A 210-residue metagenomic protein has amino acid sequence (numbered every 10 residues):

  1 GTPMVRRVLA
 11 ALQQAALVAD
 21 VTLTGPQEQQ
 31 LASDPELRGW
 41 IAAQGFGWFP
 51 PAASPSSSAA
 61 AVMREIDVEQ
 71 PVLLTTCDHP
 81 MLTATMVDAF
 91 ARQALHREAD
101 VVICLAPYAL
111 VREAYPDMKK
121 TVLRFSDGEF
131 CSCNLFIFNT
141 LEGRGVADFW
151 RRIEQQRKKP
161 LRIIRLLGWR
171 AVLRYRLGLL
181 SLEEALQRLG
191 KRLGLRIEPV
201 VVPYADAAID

Functional and structural regions predicted by a protein language model:
G1-Q29: N-terminal glycine-rich phosphate-binding loop and ensuing alpha1 helix
A11-L12, A61-E65, Q93: A generic secondary-structure signal
A15-A16, I66-D67, R97-E98: A structural signal for short coil/turn segments at secondary-structure junctions
A19-V21, P71, D100: Residues at the starts of beta-strands that form the adenosine-phosphate
E36-V72, M81-L82: Short phosphate-binding loop-to-helix
T75-C77: Active-site acidic Asp-centered loop
L82-K191, A205-A207: Conserved core of the sugar-phosphate nucleotidyltransferase
P199-A205: Catalytic beta-strand/loop signature of glycosyltransferases that borders the donor
